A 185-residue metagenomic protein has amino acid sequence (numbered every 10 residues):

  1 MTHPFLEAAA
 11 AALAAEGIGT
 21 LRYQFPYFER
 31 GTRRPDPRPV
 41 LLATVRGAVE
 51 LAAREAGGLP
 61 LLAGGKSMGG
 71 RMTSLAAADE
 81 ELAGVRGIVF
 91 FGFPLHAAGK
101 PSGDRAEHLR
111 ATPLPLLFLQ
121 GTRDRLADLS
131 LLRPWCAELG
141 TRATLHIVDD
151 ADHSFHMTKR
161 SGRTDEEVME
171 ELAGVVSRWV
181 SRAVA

Functional and structural regions predicted by a protein language model:
M1, R125-L131: Conserved alpha/beta-hydrolase "acid-adjacent" motif
M1-L61, F155-G162: Serine-hydrolase catalytic machinery in alpha/beta-hydrolase-like enzymes
T20-R22, I88, L145-I147: Conserved beta-strand scaffold positions in the cores of enzyme catalytic domains, especially in NTP/NDP-utilizing
V45-L114: Primarily recognizes the serine-hydrolase "nucleophile elbow" in alpha/beta-hydrolase and SGNH/GDSL folds
A111-P113, F118-Q120, D124: Short beta-strand/loop motif that positions the catalytic acidic residue of the alpha/beta-hydrolase fold
T122-D124, D150-D152, R160: Acidic beta-to-alpha connecting loop that harbors the catalytic carboxylate
L139-M157: Catalytic histidine neighborhood in serine/cysteine hydrolases with alpha/beta-hydrolase-type architecture
K159-A185: Catalytic active-site module of serine/aspartate enzymes centered on a nucleophile-bearing elbow/loop
